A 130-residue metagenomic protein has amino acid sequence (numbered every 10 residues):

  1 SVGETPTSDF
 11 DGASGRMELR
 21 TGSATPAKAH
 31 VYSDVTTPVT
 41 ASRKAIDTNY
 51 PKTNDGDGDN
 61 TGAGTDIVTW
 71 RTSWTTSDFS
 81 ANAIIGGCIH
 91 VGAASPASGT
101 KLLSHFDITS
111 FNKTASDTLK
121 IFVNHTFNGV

Functional and structural regions predicted by a protein language model:
S1-I85, V91-V130: Small cysteine-rich, disulfide-bonded extracellular modules of the LU/uPAR three-finger superfamily and closely related
